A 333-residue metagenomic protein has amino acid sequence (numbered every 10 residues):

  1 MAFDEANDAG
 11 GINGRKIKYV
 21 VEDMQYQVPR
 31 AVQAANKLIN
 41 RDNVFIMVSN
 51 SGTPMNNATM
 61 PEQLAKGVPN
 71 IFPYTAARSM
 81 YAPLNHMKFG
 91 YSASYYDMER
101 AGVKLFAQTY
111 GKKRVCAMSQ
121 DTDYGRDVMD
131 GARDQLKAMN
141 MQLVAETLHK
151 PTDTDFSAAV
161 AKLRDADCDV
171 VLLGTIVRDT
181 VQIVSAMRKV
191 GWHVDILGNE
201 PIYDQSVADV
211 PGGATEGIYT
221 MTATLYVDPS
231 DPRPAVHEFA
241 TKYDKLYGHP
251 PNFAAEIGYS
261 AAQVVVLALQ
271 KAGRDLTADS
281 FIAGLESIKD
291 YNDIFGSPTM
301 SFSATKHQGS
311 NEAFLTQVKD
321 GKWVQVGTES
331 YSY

Functional and structural regions predicted by a protein language model:
M1-Y19, K137-M141: Signal peptide-proximal N-terminal region of secreted/periplasmic/extracellular or secretory-lumen proteins
G10-I46, N50: N-terminal (or domain-start) structured segment
V20-V28, A145-D155: Short beta->alpha junction loops
V28-F45, K104-Q108, T154-D167: Short, well-structured alpha-helical segments in soluble
P29, N43-E146, D195-T220: Extracytoplasmic ligand/sensor domains, especially the bilobed periplasmic-binding protein
T53-L64, D169-V190, A261: Hydrophobic alpha-helical
V184-Y259, Q317, V326-Y333: Extracellular/periplasmic periplasmic-binding protein-like sensory domains
K245-A255, V266-W323: Segments of small-molecule ligand-sensing domains
